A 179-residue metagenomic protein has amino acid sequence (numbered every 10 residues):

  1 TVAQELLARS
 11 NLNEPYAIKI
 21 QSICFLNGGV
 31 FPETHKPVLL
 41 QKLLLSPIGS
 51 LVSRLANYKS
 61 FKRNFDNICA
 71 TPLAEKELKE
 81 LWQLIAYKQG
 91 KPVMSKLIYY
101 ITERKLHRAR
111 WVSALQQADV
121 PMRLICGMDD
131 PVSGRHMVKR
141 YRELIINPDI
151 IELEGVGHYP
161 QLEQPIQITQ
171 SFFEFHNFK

Functional and structural regions predicted by a protein language model:
E5-V52: Flexible "cap/lid" loop of the alpha/beta hydrolase fold
K19-Q21, I145-P148: Core-facing hydrophobic residues within beta-strands of well-ordered domains
F25, F31-L39, R54-Q117: Conserved alpha/beta-hydrolase catalytic His-Asp/Glu region
S53, A86, D130, G157-P160: Glycosyltransferase donor-binding loop in the core domain
Y87, G134, Q161-P165: Amphipathic alpha-helical segment in the mid-to-C-terminal domain of diverse UDP/GDP-sugar glycosyltransferases
A118, L124-C126, D130: Short beta-strand/loop motif that positions the catalytic acidic residue of the alpha/beta-hydrolase fold
P131-M137: Conserved alpha/beta-hydrolase "acid-adjacent" motif
I146-K179: Catalytic active-site module of serine/aspartate enzymes centered on a nucleophile-bearing elbow/loop
